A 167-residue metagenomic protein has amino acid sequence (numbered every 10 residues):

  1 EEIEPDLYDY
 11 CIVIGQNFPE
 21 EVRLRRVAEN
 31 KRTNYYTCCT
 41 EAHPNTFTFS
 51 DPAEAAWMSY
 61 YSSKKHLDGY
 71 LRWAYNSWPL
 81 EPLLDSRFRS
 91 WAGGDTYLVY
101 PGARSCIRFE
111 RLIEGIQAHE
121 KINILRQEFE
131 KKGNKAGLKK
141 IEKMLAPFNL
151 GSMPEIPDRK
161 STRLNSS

Functional and structural regions predicted by a protein language model:
E1, P82-R163, S167: Catalytic domains of carbohydrate-active enzymes that cleave complex glycans
E1-L83: Catalytic-core regions of glycoside hydrolase
